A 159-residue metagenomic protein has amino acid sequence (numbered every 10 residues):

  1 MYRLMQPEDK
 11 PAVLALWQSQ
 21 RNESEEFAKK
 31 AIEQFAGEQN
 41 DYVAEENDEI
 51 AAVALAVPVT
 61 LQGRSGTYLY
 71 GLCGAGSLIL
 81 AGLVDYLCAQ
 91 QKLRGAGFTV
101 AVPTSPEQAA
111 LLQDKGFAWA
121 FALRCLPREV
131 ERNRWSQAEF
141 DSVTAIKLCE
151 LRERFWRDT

Functional and structural regions predicted by a protein language model:
M1-F27, Q137-T159: Short amphipathic alpha-helix that is part of the acyltransferase structural core
R21-E46, L55, T159: Active-site rim helix/loop that mediates acceptor-substrate recognition in acyltransferases
Q39, R64, L69: Short coil/loop residues immediately preceding or within conserved phosphate-binding loops of NTP-utilizing enzyme
V43, E49-V59, T67-Y68: Conserved beta-strand in the GNAT
G76-Q91, D114: Conserved acetyl-CoA-binding loop-helix of GNAT-fold acetyltransferases
Q91-T104: Conserved GNAT acetyl-CoA-binding A-motif
V102, A118-W135: Conserved catalytic-core motifs of GNAT/GCN5-like acyltransferases
A110-F117: Conserved active-site tyrosine of GNAT-family acetyltransferases
